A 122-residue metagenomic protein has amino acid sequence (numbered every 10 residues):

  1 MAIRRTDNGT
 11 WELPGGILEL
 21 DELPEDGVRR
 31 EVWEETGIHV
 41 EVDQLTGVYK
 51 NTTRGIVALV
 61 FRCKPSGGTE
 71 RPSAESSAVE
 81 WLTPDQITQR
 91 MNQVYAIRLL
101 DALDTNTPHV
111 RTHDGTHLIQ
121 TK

Functional and structural regions predicted by a protein language model:
M1-W11, H39-V40, Q44: N-terminal strand-loop-strand
G9-W11, E75-K122: Nudix hydrolase/Nudix homology domain
L13-G15: Thr-Gly-centered strand-to-loop micro-motif
I17, T46-K50: Structured beta->alpha junctions
K50-E70, E80, P84, R98-N106: Active-site-adjacent beta-strand/loop module that shapes the phosphate/pyrophosphate-binding cleft
